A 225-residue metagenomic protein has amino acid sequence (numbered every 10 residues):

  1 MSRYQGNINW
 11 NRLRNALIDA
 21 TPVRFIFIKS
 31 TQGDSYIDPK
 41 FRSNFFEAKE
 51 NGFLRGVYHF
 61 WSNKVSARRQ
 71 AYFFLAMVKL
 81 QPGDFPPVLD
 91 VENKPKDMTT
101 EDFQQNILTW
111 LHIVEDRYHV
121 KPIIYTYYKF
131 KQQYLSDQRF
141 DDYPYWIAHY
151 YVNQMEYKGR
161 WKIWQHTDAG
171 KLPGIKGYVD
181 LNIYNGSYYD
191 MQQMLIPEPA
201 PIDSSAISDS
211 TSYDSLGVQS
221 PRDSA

Functional and structural regions predicted by a protein language model:
M1-L111, E115-V120: Substrate-binding cleft of extracellular glycoside hydrolase catalytic domains
M1-Q5, N11, S136, F140-A225: Functionally critical loop-and-helix segments that line ligand-binding/catalytic clefts of soluble enzyme domains
S35, K64, K131, Q154 (+1 more regions): Flexible, glycine-rich phosphate/dinucleotide-binding loops and adjacent beta-alpha linkers at cofactor/substrate
H59, T126, H149: Short beta-strand/turn micro-motifs composed of small residues that flank or help shape donor/cofactor-binding pockets
P86-P87, P122, A148, M155: Proline-rich low-complexity regions
P95-D97, F130-Q133: Short, solvent-exposed loop/turn segments at secondary-structure junctions
H119-Q132: Aromatic-lined carbohydrate-recognition surfaces of secreted/lumenal glycan-active proteins
